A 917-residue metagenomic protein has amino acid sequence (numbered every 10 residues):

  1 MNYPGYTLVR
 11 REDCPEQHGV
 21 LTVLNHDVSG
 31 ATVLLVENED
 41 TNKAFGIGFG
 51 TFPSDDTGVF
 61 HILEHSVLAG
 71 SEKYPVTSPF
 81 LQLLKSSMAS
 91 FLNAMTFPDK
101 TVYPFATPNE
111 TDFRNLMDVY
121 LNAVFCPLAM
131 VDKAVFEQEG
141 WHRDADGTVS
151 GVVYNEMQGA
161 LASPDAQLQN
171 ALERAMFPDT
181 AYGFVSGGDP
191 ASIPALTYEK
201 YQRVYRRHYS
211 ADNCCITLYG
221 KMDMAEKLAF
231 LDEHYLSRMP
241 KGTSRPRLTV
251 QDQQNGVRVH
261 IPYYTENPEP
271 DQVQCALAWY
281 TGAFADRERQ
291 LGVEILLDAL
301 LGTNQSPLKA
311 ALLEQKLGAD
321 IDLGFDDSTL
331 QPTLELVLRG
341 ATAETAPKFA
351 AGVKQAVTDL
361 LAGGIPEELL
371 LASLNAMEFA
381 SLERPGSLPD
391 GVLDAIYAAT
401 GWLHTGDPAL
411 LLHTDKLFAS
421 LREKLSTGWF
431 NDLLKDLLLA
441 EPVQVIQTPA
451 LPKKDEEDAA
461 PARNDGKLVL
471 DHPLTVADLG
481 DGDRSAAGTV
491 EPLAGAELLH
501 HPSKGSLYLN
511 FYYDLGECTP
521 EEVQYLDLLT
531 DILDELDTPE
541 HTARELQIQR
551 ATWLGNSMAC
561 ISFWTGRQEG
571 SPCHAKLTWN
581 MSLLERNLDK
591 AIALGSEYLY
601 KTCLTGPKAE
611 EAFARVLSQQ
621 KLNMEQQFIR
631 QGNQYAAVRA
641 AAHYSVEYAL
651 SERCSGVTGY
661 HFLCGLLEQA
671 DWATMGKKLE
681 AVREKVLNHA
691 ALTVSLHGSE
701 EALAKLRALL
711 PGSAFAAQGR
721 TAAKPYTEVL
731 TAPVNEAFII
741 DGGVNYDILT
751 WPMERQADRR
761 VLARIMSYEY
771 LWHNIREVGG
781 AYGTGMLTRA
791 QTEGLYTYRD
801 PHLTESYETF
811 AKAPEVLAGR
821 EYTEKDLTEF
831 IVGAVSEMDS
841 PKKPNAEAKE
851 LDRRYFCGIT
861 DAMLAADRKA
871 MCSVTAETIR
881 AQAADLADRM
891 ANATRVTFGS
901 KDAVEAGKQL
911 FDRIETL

Functional and structural regions predicted by a protein language model:
M1-A44: Non-catalytic terminal extensions that flank enzyme cores
V36-E39, G46-G48, Y154, Q158 (+11 more regions): His/Glu-based metal-binding/catalytic segments typifying zinc-dependent metallopeptidases
N42-F52, S78-C126, K133-E139, A166-A191 (+9 more regions): M16 family metallopeptidases and their MPP-like homologs
T57-A69, V523, D527-D531: Active-site recognition of the HExxH zinc-binding catalytic motif
F91, Q202-R206, P262-T265, L308 (+11 more regions): Generic recognition of flexible, low-complexity loop/linker segments
R143-A211, T217-D232, M239-Y264, D271: Hydrophobic, small-residue-rich alpha-helical packing segments that form membrane-like cores
Q202-H234, S651-G656, M675-L710: Non-catalytic, conformational "gating/processing" segments within enzyme and secreted inhibitor domains
S426-K453: Extended, domain-scale alpha-helical bundle/helix-rich regions
